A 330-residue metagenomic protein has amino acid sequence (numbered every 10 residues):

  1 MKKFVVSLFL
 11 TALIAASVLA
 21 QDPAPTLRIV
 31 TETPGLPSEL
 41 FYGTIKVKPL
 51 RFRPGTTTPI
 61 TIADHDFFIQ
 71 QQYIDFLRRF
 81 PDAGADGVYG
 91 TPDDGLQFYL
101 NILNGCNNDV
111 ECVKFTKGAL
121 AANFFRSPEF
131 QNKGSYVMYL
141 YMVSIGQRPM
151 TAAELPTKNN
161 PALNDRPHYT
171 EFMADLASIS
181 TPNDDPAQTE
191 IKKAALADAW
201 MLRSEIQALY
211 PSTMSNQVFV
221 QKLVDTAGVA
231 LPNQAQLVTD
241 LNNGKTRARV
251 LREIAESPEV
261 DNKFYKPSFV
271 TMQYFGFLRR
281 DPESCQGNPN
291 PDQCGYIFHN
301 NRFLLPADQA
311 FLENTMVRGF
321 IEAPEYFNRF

Functional and structural regions predicted by a protein language model:
M1-F4: Positively charged n-region of N-terminal signal peptides that target proteins for export
S7-A16: Bacterial N-terminal signal peptides
L19-F330: Composition-driven recognition of low-complexity segments enriched in small/aliphatic/hydroxylated residues
